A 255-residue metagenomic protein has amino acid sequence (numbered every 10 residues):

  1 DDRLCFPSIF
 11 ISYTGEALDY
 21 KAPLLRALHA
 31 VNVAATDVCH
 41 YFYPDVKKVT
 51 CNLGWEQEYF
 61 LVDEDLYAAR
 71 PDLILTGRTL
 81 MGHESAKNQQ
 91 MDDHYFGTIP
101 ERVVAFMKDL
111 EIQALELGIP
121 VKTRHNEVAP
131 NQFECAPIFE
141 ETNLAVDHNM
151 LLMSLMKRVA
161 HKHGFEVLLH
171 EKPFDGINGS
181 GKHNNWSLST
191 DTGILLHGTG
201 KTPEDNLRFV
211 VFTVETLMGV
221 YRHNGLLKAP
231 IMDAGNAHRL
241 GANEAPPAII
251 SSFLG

Functional and structural regions predicted by a protein language model:
D1-L169, F174-G255: Glycine-rich, acidic/polar active-site loops that bind/position phosphate-bearing ligands
